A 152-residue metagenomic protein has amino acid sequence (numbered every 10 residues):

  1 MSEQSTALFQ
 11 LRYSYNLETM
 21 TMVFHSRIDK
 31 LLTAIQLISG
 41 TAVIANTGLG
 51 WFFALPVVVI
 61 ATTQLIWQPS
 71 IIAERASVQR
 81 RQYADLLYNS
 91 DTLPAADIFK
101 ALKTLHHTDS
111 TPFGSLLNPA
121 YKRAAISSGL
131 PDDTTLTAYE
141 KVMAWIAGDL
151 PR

Functional and structural regions predicted by a protein language model:
M1-I38, T63-R152: Conserved non-transmembrane functional hotspots
A45-F53: Transmembrane helix interruption/hinge and helix-loop junction motifs
F52-T62: Hydrophobic core segments of alpha-helical transmembrane domains in multi-pass membrane proteins
